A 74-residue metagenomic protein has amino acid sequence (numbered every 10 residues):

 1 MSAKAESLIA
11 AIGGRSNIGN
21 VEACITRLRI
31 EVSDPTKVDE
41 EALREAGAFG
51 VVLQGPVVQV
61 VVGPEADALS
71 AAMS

Functional and structural regions predicted by a protein language model:
S2-S74: Membrane-embedded alpha-helical signal segments
